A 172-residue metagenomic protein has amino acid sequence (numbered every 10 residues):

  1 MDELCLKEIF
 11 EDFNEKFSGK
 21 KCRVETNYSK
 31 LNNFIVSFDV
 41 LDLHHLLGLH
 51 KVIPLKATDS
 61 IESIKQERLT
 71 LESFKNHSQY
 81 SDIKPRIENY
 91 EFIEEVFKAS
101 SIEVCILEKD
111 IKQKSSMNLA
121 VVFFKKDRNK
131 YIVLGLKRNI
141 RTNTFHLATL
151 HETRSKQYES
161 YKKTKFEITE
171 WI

Functional and structural regions predicted by a protein language model:
M1-F124: An acidic, glycine-rich, mixed-charge low-complexity segment common to nucleic-acid enzymes
E91-I172: Conserved binding-pocket/active-site segment within a compact domain
